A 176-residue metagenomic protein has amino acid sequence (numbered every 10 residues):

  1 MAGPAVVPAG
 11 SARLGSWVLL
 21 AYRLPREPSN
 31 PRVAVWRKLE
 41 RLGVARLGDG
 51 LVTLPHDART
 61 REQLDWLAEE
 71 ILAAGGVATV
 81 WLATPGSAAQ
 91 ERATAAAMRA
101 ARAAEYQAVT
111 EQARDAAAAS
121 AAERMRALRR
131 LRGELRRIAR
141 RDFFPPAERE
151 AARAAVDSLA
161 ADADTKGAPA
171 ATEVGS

Functional and structural regions predicted by a protein language model:
M1-A117, A127, A139-R140, V156-L159: Positively charged, polar, low-complexity stretches
E134-S176: Glycine-rich, aromatic-bearing surface loops/beta-hairpins
